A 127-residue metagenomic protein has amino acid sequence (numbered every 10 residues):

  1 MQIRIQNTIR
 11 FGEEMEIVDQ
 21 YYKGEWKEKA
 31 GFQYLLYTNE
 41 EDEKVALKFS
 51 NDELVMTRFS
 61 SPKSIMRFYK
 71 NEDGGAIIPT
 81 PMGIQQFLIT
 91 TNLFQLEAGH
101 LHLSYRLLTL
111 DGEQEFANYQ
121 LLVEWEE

Functional and structural regions predicted by a protein language model:
M1-I65, K70-D73, I77-H102, R106-T109 (+1 more regions): N-terminal intrinsically disordered, cationic/polar leader segments that include organellar targeting peptides
L110, Q114-E127: Edge beta-strand at a domain terminus
